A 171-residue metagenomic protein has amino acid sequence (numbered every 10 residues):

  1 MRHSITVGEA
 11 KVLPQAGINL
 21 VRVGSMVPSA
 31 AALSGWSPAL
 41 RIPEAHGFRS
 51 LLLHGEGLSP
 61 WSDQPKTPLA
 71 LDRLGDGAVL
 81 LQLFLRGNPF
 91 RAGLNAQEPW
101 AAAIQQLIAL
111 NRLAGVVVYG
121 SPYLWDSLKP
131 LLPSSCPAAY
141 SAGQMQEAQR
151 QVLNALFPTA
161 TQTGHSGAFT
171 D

Functional and structural regions predicted by a protein language model:
M1-D171: Preference for extracellular/luminal or secreted protein segments
